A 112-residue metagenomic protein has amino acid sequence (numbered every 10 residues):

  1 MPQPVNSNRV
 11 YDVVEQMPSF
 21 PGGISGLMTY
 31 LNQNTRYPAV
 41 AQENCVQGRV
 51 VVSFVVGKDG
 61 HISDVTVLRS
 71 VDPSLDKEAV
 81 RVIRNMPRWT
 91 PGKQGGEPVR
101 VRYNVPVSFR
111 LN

Functional and structural regions predicted by a protein language model:
M1-N112: Charge-biased low-complexity segments
